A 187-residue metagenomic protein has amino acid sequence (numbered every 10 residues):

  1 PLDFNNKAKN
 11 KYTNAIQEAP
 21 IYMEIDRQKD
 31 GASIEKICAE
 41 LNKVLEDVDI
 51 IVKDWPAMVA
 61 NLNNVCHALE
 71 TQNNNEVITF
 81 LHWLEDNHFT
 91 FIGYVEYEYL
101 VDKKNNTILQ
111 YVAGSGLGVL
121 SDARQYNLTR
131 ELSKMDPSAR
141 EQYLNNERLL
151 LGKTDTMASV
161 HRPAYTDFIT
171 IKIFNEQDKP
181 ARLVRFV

Functional and structural regions predicted by a protein language model:
P1, I16-V187: Charge-rich interaction surfaces and accessory domains that mediate macromolecular binding and assembly
P1-N10: Ser/Thr-rich, low-complexity intrinsically disordered terminal regions
Y12-N14: Accessory, often N-terminal, substrate/partner-engagement and coupling regions that sit outside the core NTP/cofactor
